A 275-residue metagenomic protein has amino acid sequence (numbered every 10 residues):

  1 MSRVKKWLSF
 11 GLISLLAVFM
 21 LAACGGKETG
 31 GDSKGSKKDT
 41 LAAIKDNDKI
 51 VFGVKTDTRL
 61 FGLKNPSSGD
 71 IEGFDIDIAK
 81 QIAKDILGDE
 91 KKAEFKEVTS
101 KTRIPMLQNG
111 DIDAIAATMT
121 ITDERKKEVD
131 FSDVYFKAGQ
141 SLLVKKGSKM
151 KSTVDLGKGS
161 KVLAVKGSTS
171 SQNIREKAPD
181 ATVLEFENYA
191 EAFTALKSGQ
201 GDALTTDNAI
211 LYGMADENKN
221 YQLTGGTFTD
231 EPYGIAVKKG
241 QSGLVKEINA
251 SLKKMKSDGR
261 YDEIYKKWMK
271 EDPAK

Functional and structural regions predicted by a protein language model:
F19-A23: C-terminal motif of bacterial Sec signal peptides marking the signal peptidase cleavage site
G25-K27, I76-D77, D85, S168 (+1 more regions): Extended ligand-binding regions for polar small-molecule ligands
D32-A114: Extracytoplasmic small-molecule ligand-binding "clamshell" domains of the periplasmic binding protein/Venus flytrap
I50-V54, E72, V154-G167: Short loop->beta-strand "edge-of-pocket" segments that line small-molecule binding or catalytic clefts across diverse
T56, K137-V144, A190, N208 (+2 more regions): Periplasmic-binding protein-like
K80, K92-V154: Acidic, polar ligand-binding/catalytic clefts
A93-P105, K149, L184-T194, S198 (+1 more regions): Short helix-initiation/N-cap motifs at beta->coil->alpha
T102, M119-K127, N173-E176, K197-D230: A ligand-binding cleft/hinge motif common to bilobed small-molecule-binding domains
